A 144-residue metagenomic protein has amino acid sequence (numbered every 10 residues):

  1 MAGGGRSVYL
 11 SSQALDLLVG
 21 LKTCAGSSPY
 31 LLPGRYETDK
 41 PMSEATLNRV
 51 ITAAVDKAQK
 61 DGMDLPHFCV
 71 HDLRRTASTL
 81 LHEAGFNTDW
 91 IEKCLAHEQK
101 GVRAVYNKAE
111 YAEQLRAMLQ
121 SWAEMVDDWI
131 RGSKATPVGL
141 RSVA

Functional and structural regions predicted by a protein language model:
M1-A2, S12-A14, C24-G26, G34-T38 (+2 more regions): C-terminal secondary-structure termini that scaffold catalytic or DNA-interacting sites
G5: Long, His/Glu/Asp-enriched segments that create or flank divalent metal/ion-associated functional microenvironments
V8, D16-L31, R35-K40, A45-K93 (+2 more regions): Short, basic (Lys/Arg/His-rich) helix/loop patches that form interaction surfaces in the mid-to-C-terminal regions
